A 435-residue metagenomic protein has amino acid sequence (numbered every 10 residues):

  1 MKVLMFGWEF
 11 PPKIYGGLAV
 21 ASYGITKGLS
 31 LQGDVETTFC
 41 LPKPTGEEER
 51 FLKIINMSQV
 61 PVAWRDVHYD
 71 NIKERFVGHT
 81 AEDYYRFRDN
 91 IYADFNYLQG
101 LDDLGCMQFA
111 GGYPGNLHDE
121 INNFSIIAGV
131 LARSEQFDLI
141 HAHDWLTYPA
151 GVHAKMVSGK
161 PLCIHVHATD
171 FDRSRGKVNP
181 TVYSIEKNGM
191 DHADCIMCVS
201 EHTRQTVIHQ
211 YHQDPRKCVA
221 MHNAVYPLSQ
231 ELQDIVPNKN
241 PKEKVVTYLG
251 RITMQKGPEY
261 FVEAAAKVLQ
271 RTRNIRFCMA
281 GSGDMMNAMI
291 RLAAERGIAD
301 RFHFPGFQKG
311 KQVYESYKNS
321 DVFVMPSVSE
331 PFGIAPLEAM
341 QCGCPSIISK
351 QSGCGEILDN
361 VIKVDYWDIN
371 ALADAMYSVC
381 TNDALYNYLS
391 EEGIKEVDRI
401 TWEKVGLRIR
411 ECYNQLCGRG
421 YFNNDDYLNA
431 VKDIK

Functional and structural regions predicted by a protein language model:
V35-A132: A conserved catalytic-core segment of Leloir-type glycosyltransferases
M197, N238-A265, C278, S390: Conserved donor-binding/catalytic core segment of Leloir-type glycosyltransferases
H202, A224: Carbohydrate-associated surface elements
A288-Q308: Nucleotide-activated donor-binding/catalytic signature segment of Leloir-type glycosyltransferases, i.e., the conserved
F307-Q308, E315-S320: Short alpha-helical donor nucleotide-sugar binding micro-motif in glycosyltransferases
V328: Aromatic "clamp/platform" in nucleotide-sugar-dependent glycosyltransferases that forms part of the donor/acceptor
P345-I348: Short hydrophobic beta-strand element within catalytic cores of glycosyltransferases and related nucleotide-activated
V361-I369, S378-D383: Conserved acidic donor-binding segment of nucleotide-sugar-dependent glycosyltransferases
